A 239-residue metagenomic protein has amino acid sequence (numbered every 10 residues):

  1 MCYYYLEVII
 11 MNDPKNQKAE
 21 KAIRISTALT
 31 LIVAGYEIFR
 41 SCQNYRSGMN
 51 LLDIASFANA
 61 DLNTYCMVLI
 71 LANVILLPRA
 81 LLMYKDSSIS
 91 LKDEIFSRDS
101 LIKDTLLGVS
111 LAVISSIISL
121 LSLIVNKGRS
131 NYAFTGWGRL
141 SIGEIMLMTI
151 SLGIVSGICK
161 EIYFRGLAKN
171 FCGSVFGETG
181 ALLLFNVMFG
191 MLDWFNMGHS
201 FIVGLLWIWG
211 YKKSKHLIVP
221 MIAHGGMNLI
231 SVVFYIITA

Functional and structural regions predicted by a protein language model:
M1-I10: Short, Lys/Arg-enriched N-terminal segments with co-localized hydrophobic residues within the first ~10-30 amino acids
M11-T27, Y211-K212, H216: Membrane-interface extramembranous regions at the lipid-water interface
K21-D86: Alpha-helical transmembrane segments in multi-pass membrane proteins
K21-I25, D61-L69, S100-G108, E144-T149 (+4 more regions): Residue-level signature of transmembrane alpha-helical entry/exit and packing/kink sites in multi-pass membrane
G35-R40, A72-L76, L111-S119, M227 (+1 more regions): Alpha-helical transmembrane segments of multipass membrane proteins
M49-D61, S88-S156, S174: Juxtamembrane helix-loop-helix connectors linking adjacent transmembrane helices in multi-pass membrane enzymes
R79-Y84, S115, S119, L123 (+3 more regions): Structural signal for membrane-spanning alpha-helices in multi-pass inner-membrane proteins, emphasizing helix cores
G128, F134, S141-A239: Transmembrane helix-loop-helix hairpins at the membrane interface of multi-pass integral membrane proteins
